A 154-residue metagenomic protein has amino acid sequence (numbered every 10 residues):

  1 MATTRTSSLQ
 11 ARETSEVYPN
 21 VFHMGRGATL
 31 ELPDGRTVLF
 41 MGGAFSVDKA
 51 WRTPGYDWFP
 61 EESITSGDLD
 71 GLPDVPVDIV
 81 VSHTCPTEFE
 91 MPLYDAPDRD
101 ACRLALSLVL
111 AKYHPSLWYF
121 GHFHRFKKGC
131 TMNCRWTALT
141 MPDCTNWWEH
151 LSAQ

Functional and structural regions predicted by a protein language model:
M1-L32, A111, L139: Core catalytic region of metal-dependent phosphoesterases/phosphodiesterases, especially metallo-beta-lactamase-like
M1-Q10, L30, S46-K49, P86-E90 (+2 more regions): Active-site environment of divalent metal-dependent phosphoester hydrolases
T6-A11, T53-P54, Y94-P97, M132-R135: Short, glycine/charged-enriched secondary-structure capping and boundary segments
P19, P33-A96: Active-site-proximal loop/helix segment associated with metal-binding centers of metalloenzymes
H23, V38, W118, N133-A138: Conserved beta-strand scaffold positions in the cores of enzyme catalytic domains, especially in NTP/NDP-utilizing
T29-D34, L108-K112, H124-Q154: Binuclear metal-dependent phosphoesterase catalytic core
V77, V81-S82, L106, L110 (+1 more regions): Proline-aspartate-enriched helix->loop->beta-strand connector
D95-L106: Charged helix-capping and loop-helix junction motifs
